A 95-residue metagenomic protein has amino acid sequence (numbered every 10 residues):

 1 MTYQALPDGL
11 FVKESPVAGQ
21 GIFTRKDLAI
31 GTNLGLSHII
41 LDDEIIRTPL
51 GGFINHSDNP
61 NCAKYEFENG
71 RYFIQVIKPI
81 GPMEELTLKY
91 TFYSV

Functional and structural regions predicted by a protein language model:
M1-V95: Conserved catalytic SET/PR domain of SAM-dependent protein methyltransferases, capturing the structural core that binds
